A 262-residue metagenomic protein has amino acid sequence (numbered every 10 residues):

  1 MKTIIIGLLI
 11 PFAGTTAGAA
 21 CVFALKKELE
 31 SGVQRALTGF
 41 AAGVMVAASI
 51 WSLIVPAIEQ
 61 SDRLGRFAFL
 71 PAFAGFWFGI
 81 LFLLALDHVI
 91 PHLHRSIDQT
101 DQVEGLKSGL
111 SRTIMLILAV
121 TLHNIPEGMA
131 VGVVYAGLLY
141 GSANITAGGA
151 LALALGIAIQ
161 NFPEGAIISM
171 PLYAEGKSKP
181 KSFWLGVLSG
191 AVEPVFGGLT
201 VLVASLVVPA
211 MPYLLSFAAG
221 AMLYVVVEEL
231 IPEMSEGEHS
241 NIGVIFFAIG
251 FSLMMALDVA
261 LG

Functional and structural regions predicted by a protein language model:
M1-G262: Intrinsically disordered, metal-sensing/regulatory segments
